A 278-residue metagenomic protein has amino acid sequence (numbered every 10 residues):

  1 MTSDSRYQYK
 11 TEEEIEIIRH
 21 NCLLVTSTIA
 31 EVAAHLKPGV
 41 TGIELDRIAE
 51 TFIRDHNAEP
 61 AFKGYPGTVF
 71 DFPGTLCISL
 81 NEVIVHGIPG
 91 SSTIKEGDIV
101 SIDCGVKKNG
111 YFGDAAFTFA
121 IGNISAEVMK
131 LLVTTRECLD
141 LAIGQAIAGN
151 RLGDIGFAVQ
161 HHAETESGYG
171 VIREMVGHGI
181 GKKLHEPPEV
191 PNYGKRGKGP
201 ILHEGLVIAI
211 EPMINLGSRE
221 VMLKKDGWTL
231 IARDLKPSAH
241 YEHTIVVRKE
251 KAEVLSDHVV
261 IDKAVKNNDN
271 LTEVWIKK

Functional and structural regions predicted by a protein language model:
M1-K278: Active-site neighborhoods and metal-handling regions in enzymes and metal-associated proteins
